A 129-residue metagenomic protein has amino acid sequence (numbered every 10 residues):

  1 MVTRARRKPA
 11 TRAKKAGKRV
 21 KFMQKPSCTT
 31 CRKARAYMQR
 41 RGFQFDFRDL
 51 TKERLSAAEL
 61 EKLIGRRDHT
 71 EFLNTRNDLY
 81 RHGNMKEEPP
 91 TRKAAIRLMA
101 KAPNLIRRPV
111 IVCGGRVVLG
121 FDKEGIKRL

Functional and structural regions predicted by a protein language model:
M1-G17: Polybasic, lysine-enriched low-complexity intrinsically disordered terminal tails
R6-P9, S27, E88: Generic alpha-helix initiation/capping and coil-helix boundary signal
R12-L50: Local sequence-structure signature of Cys/Sec-based thiol-disulfide redox active-site neighborhoods
L50-L129: Thiol/selenol-based redox catalytic cores and closely related redox-interacting motifs
